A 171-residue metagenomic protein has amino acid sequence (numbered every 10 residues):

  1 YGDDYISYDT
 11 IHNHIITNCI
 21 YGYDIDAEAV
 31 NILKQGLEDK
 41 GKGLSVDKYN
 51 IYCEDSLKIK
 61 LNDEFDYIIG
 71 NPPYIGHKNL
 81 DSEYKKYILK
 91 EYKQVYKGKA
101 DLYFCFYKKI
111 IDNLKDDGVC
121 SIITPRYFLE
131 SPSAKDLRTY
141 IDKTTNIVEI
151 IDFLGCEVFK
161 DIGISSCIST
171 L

Functional and structural regions predicted by a protein language model:
Y1-C19, K40-N50: Flexible phosphate/Mg2+-sensing switch loops adjacent to catalytic phosphate-binding sites
I20-D24: Conserved SAM-binding motif I beta-strand of class I
I25-N31, E38, K42-K48, E54-L171: Signature of N6-adenine DNA methyltransferases within the class I
